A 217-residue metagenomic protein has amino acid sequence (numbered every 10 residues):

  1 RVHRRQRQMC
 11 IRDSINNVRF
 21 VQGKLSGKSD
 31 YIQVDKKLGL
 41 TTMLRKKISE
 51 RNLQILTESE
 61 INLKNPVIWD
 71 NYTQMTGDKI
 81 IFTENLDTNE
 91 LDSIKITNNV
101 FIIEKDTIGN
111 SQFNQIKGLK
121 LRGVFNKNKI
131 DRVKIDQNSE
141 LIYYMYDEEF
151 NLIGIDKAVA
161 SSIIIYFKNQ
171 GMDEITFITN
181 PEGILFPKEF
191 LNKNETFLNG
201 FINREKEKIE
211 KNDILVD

Functional and structural regions predicted by a protein language model:
R1-I11: Single conserved hydrophobic/aromatic residue that forms the stacking wall/gate of nucleotide- or nucleobase-binding
Q8, I15, S26, Q33-S49 (+3 more regions): Beta-strand-dominated lipid-handling architectures at cellular/organellar boundaries
N16, Q22, Y31, K36 (+10 more regions): Residues on the solvent-exposed faces and adjacent turns of beta-rich solenoids used to engage binding targets
V18, L38, K47, L53 (+9 more regions): Residues at the loop-to-beta-strand transition
G23, L86, K117, K127 (+3 more regions): Long, low-hydrophobicity, solvent-exposed regions enriched in small/turn-prone and acidic residues
G23-Y31, E60, N71-I81, G109-L121 (+1 more regions): Amphipathic hydrophobic-ligand
E60-V67, E104-I108, Y143-L152: A cross-kingdom feature marking solvent-exposed beta-strand/loop segments within repeated, beta-rich binding/scaffold
